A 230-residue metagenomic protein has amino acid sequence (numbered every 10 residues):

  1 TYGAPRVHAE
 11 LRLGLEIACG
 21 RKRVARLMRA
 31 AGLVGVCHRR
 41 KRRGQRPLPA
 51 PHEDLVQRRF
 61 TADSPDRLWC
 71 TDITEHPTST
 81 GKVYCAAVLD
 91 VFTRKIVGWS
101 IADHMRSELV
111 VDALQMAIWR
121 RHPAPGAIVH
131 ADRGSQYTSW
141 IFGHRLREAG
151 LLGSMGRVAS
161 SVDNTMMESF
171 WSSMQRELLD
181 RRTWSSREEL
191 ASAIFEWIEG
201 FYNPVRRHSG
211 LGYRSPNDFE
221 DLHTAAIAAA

Functional and structural regions predicted by a protein language model:
T1-A230: Charged DNA-binding/catalytic regions of mobile-element recombinases
